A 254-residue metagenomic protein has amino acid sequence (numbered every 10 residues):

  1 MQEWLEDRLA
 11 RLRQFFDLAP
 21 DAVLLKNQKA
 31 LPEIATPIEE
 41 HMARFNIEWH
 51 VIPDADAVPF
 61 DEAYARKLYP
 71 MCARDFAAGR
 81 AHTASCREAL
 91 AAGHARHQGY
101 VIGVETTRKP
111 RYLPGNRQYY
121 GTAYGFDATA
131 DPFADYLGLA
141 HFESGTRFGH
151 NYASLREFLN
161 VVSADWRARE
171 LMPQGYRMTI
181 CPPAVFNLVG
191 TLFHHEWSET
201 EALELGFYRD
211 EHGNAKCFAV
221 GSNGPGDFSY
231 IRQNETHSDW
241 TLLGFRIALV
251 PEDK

Functional and structural regions predicted by a protein language model:
M1-R177, T191-K254: Short acidic-hydrophobic catalytic motif
R177-L188: Short acidic catalytic loops
